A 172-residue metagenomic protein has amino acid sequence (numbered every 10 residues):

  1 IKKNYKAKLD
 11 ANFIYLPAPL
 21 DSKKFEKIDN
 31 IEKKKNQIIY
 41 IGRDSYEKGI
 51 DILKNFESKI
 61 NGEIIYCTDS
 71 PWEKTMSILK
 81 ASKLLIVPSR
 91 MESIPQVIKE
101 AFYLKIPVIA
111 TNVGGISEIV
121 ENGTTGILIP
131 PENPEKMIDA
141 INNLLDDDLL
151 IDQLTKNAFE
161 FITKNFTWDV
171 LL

Functional and structural regions predicted by a protein language model:
I1-E26: Donor nucleotide-sugar binding/catalytic pocket of nucleotide-sugar-dependent glycosyltransferases
I31-K48, K54-E57: Conserved donor-binding/catalytic core segment of Leloir-type glycosyltransferases
M76, P95-Y103, S117-E118, T124: Short alpha-helical segment that forms part of, or immediately flanks, the ligand-binding pocket in carbohydrate-active
S77-S82: Short alpha-helical donor nucleotide-sugar binding micro-motif in glycosyltransferases
R90: Aromatic "clamp/platform" in nucleotide-sugar-dependent glycosyltransferases that forms part of the donor/acceptor
P107-A110: Short hydrophobic beta-strand element within catalytic cores of glycosyltransferases and related nucleotide-activated
N122-G123, I127-P134, N143-D148: Conserved acidic donor-binding segment of nucleotide-sugar-dependent glycosyltransferases
K136, N143, L150-K164: A short, well-ordered alpha-helix in the C-terminal region of glycosyltransferases
